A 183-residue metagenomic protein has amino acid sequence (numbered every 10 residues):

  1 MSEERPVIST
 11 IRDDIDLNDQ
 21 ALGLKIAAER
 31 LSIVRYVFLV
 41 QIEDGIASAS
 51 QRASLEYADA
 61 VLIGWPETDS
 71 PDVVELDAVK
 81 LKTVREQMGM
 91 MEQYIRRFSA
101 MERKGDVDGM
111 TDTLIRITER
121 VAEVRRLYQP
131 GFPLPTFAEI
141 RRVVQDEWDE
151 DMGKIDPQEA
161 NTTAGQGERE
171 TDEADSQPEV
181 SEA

Functional and structural regions predicted by a protein language model:
S2, G89-E92, G153: Position-driven detector of the extreme protein N-terminus
S2-E4, L62: Short, compositionally biased low-complexity segments
I8, I15-L17, M152-I155, A164 (+1 more regions): Hydrophobic/aromatic hotspots within intrinsically disordered, low-complexity regions
T10-D19, K25, S32-R85, G89-W148: Long, low-complexity or tandemly repetitive, helically biased scaffold regions used for multimeric assembly/adhesion
V37, Q41, T163-G165, A174: Intrinsically disordered, low-complexity repeat tracts enriched in Pro/Ser/Thr
E159-N161: Ser/Thr/Pro/Gly-rich low-complexity, intrinsically disordered segments
G165-A183: Long, low-complexity, intrinsically disordered segments
